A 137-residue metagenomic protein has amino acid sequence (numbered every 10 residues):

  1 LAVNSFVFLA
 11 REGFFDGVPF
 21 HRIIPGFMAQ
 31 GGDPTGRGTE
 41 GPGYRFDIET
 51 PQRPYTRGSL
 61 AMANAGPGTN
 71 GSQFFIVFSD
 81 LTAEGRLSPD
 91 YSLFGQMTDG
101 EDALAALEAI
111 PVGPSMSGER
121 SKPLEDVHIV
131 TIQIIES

Functional and structural regions predicted by a protein language model:
L1-S137: Cyclophilin-like peptidyl-prolyl cis-trans isomerases
